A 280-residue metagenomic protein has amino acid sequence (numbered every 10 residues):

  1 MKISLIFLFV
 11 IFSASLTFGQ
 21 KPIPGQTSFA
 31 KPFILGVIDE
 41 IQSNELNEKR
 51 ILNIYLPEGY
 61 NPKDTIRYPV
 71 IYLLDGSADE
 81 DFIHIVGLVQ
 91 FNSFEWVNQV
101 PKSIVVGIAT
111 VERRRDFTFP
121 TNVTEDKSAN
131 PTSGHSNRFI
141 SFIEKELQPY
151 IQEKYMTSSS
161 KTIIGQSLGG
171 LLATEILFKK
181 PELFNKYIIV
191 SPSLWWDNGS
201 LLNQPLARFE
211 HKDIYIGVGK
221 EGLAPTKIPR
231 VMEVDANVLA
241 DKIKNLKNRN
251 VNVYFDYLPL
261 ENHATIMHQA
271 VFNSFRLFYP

Functional and structural regions predicted by a protein language model:
M1-G25: Bacterial Sec-dependent N-terminal signal peptides
G19-Y68: A domain-start/cap signature at the N-terminus of enzymes
S77-I140: Active-site machinery of serine-nucleophile hydrolases
T110, I188-W196, G219-G222: Active-site nucleophile loop of the alpha/beta-hydrolase fold
F142-S159: Conserved acidic catalytic loop of the alpha/beta-hydrolase fold
Y155-Q166, Y187: Alpha/beta-hydrolase fold nucleophile elbow
G165-G169, A173: Gly/Ala-rich beta-loop-alpha elbow adjacent to hydrolase catalytic centers
G217, G222, E233, N237-P280: C-terminal catalytic histidine-bearing segment of alpha/beta-hydrolase fold enzymes
